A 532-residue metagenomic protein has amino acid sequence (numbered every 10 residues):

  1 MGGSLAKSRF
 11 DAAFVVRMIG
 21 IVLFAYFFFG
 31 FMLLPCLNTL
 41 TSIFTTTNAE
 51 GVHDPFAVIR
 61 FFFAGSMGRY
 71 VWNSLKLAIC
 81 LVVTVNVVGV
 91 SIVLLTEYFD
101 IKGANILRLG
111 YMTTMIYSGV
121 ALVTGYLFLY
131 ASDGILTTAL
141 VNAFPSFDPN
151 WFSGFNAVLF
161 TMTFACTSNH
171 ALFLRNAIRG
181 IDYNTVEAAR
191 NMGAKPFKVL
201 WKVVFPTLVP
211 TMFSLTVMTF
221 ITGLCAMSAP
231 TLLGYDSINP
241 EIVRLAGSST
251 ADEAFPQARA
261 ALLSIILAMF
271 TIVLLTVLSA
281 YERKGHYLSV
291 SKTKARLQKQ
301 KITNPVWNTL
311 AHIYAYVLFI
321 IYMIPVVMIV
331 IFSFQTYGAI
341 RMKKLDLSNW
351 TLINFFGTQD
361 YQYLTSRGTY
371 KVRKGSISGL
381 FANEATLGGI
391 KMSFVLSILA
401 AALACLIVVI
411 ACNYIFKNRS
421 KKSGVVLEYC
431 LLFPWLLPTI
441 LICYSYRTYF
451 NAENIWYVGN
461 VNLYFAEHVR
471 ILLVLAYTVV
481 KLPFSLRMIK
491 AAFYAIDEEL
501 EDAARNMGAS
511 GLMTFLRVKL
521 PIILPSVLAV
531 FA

Functional and structural regions predicted by a protein language model:
M1-A12: Short, Lys/Arg-rich, polar N-terminal cytosolic tail immediately upstream of the first transmembrane signal-anchor
V16-N48, A64-I178, T207-S228, L232-G234 (+7 more regions): Membrane-water interface segments at the C-terminal ends of transmembrane alpha-helices in multi-pass inner-membrane
T45, A57-R60, R108, T138-N142 (+9 more regions): Short amphipathic alpha-helical coupling elements at transmembrane boundaries
E50-R60, G234-G247, K344-Q362: Short hydrophobic, aromatic-rich alpha-helical segments embedded in or entering the lipid bilayer of multi-pass
V85, M192-A194, M507-A509: A short glycine-centered flexible hinge/capping loop motif at secondary-structure junctions
T137-T138, K284-T293, R341-M342, W456-Y457 (+1 more regions): Short, Lys/Arg-enriched, Gly/Pro-containing loop segments at transmembrane-helix junctions of multi-pass membrane
C225-A254, R341-S348, Y464, A532: Glycine-rich helix-loop "coupling/hinge" segments at transmembrane-helix boundaries in multipass transporters
V277-I313: Alpha-helical transmembrane segments of integral membrane proteins
